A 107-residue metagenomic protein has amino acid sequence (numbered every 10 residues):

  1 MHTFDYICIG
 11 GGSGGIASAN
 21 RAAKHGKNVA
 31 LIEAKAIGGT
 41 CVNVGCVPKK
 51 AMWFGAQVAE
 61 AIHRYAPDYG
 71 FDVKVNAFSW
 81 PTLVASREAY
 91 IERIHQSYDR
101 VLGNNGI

Functional and structural regions predicted by a protein language model:
M1-G14: Beta1/beta-strand and adjacent pyrophosphate-binding region of the FAD-binding site in flavoprotein oxidoreductases
H2, R21-K27, I32-I107: Glycine-rich flavin
